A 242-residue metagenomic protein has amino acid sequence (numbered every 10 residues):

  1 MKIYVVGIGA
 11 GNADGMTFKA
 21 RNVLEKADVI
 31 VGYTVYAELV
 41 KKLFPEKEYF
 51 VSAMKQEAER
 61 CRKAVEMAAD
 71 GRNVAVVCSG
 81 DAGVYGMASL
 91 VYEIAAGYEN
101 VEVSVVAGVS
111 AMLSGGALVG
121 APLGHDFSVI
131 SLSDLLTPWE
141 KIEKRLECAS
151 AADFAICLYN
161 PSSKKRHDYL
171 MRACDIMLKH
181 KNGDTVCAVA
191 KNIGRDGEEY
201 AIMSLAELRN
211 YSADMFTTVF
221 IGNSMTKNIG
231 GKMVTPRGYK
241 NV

Functional and structural regions predicted by a protein language model:
M1-V103, S114, R209: Class I S-adenosyl-L-methionine
I3-V5, A151-V242: A contiguous loop/helix-start segment that scaffolds small-molecule binding in enzyme catalytic cores
I8-N12, G32-V35, S52-M54, S79-D81 (+7 more regions): Fold-independent oxyanion-binding glycine-rich loops and adjacent beta-strand/coil segments at enzyme active sites
G9-G15, T137-W139, A201-M203: Short gly/ser/thr-rich secondary-structure transition/capping motifs
A27-I30, L43, M67-G71, I94 (+6 more regions): Change "in soluble alpha/beta enzymes" to "in soluble alpha/beta proteins
R72-C78, A121-L132, S150, A206-M215: A polyampholytic, Gly/Pro-enriched intrinsically disordered region
V84-A152: Class I SAM-dependent methyltransferase SAM-binding "motif I" and its flanking Rossmann-like core
